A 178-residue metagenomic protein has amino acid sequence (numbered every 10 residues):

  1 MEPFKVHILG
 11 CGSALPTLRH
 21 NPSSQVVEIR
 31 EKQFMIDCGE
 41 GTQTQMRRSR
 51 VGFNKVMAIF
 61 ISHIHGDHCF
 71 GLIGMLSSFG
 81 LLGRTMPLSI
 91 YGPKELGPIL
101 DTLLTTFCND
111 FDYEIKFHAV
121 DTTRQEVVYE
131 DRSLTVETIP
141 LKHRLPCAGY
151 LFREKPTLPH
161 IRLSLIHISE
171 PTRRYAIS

Functional and structural regions predicted by a protein language model:
M1-S49, P87, Y150-F152, P159: Conserved beta-strand hairpin/beta-sheet module of binuclear metal-dependent hydrolase folds, prominently
V6-I8, I90, F117, V136-T138 (+1 more regions): Generic preference for hydrophobic
E40-Y91, A119-D121: Active-site metal-binding motif and surrounding structural segment of the metallo-beta-lactamase
Q43, F53, G66, L96-G97 (+3 more regions): Alpha-helix N-cap/helix-start and coil->helix boundary motif
M46, L72, L100-L103, I177-S178: Hydrophobic packing residues within well-ordered alpha-helices of enzyme cores
P93-C147, K155-L158: Metallo-beta-lactamase
L158-S164: Alpha/beta-hydrolase-fold enzymes
H167-S178: Single conserved hydrophobic/aromatic residue that forms the stacking wall/gate of nucleotide- or nucleobase-binding
